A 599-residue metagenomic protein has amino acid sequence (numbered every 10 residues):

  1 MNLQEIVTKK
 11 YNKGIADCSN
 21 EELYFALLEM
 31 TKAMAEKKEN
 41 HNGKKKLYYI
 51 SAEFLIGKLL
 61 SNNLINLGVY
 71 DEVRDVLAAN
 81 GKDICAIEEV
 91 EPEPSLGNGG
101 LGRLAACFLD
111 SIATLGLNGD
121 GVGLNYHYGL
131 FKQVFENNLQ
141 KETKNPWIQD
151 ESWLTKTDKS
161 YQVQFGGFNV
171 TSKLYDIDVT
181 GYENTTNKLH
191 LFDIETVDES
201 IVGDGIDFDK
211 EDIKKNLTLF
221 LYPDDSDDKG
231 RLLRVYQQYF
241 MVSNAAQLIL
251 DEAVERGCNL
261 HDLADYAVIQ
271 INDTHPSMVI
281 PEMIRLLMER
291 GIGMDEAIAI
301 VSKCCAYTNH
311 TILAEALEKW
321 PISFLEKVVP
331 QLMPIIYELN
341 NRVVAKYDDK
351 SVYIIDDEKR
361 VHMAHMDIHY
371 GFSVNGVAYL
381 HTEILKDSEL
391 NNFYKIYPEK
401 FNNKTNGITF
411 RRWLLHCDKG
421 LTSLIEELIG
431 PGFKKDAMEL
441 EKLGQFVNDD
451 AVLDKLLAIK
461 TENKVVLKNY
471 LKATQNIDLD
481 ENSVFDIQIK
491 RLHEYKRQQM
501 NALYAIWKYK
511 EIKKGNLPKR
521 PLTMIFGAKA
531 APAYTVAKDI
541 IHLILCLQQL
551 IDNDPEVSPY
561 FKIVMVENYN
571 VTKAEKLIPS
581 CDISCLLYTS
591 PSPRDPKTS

Functional and structural regions predicted by a protein language model:
N2-G68, N145-D150, S160-V163, G167-V179 (+2 more regions): Hydrophobic alpha-helical membrane-insertion signals
K32-E88, D204-K214, F240-L260: Conserved oxyanion/phosphate-binding beta-strand-loop segments in alpha/beta enzyme cores
K44-K46, W153-N272, W320-V377, K386-R491 (+1 more regions): Active-site cores of enzymes that catalyze phosphoryl transfer or operate on phosphate-rich substrates
E93, G116-L117, V242-S323: An amphipathic, hydrophobic-aromatic interaction surface with interspersed Lys/Arg that forms lipid/phosphate-bearing
N98, L115-Y175, L287: Extended, regular secondary-structure scaffolds
K468-A574: Long, K/E/R/D-enriched contiguous segments that form extended
P579-L587: Acidic donor-binding loop of glycosyltransferase active sites
Y588-D595: Conserved small/polar residues in nucleotide/adenosyl-binding loops
